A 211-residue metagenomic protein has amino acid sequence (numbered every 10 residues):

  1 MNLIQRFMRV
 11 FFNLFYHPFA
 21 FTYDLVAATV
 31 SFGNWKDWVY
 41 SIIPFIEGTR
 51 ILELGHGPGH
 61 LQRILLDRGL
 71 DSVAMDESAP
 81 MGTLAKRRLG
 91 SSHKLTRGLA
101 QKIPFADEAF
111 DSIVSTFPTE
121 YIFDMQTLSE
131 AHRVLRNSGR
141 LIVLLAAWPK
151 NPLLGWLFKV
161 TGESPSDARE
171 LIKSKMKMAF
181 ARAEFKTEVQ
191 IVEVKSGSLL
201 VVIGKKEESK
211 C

Functional and structural regions predicted by a protein language model:
N2-I46, H60, W156-G162: Conserved class I S-adenosyl-L-methionine
L52-K102: Class I SAM-dependent methyltransferase SAM/SAH-binding core
Q101-S112: A short acidic, Gly/Pro-enriched loop at the edge of an enzyme's catalytic core that lines a small-molecule cofactor
S112-M125: A short SAM/SAH-binding and catalytic strip from SAM-dependent methyltransferases
Q126-N137: A short glycine-rich, Lys/Arg-flanked "PGG" loop and its adjoining helix->strand segment in the class I
G139-A146: Conserved beta-strand signature within the Rossmann-like core of class I S-adenosyl-L-methionine
D167-E184: Short alpha-helix
E184-F185, V189-C211: Core SAM-dependent methyltransferase catalytic element
